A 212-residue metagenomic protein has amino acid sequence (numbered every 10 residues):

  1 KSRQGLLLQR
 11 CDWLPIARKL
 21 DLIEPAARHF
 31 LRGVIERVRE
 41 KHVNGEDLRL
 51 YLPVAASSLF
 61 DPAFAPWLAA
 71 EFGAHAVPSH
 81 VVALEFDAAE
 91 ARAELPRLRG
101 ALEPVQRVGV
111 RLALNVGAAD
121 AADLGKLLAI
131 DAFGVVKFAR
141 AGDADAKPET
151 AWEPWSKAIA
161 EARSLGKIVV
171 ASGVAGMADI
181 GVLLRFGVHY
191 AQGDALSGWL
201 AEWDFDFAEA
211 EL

Functional and structural regions predicted by a protein language model:
K1-P15: A short, well-structured catalytic beta-strand-centered motif of the EAL phosphodiesterase domain for c-di-GMP
S2-G5, A55-F60, A83-E94, V110-L212: EAL-family c-di-GMP phosphodiesterase catalytic domain
P15-L22: Short histidine-centered catalytic/ligand-binding loop motif
A17, F30-V38, F64, L68 (+4 more regions): Structural preference for long, well-ordered alpha-helical segments in enzyme cores
L22-R97, G173: Catalytic core of bacterial c-di-GMP phosphodiesterases, primarily the EAL and HD-GYP domains, capturing alpha-helical
N44, A76-S79, R107, A129-I130 (+1 more regions): Alpha-helix termination/capping residues and helix-transition junctions
